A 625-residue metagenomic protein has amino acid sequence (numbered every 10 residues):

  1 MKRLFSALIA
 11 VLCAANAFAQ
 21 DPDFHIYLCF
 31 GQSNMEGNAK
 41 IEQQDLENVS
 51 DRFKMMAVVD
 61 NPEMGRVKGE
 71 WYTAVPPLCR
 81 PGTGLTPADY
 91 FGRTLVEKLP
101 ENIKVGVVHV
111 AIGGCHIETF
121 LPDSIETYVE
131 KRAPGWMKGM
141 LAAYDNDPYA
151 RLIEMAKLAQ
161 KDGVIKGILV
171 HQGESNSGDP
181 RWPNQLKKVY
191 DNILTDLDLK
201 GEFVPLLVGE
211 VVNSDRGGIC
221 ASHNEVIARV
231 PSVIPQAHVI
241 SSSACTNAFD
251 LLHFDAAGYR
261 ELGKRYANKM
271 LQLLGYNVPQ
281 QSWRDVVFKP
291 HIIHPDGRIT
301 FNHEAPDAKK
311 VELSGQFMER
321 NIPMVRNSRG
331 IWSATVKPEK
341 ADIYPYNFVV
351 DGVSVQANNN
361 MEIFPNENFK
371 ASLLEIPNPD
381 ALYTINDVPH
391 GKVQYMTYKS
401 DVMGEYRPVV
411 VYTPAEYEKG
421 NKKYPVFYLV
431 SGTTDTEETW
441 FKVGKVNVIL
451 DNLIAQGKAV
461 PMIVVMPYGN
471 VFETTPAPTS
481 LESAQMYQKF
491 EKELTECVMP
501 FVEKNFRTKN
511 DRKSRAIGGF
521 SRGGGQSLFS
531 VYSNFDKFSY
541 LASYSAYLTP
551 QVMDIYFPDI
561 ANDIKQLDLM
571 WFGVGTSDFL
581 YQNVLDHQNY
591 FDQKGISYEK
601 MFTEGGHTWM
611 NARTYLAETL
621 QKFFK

Functional and structural regions predicted by a protein language model:
M1-Q20, N277-Q280: Bacterial Sec-dependent N-terminal signal peptides
H25-L85, G113-H116: Catalytic nucleophile-elbow at a beta strand-turn-alpha helix junction centered on a G-D-S/GDSL motif, marking
Q32-E42, L121, P134-W136, R151 (+12 more regions): Non-catalytic cap/lid and distal C-terminal segments of serine-dependent acyl enzymes
P62-A159, S177, D215-G217: Conserved SGNH/GDSL esterase-like catalytic core that processes O-acyl groups on lipids and polysaccharides
N102-V110, G167, K200-V204, Y276 (+2 more regions): Surface-exposed patches in mature extracellular/periplasmic domains of secreted proteins
C115, G209-G217, G469-T474: Short, conserved secondary-structure transition motifs
V212-Y276: Catalytic His-Asp segment of secreted/periplasmic serine-dependent ester chemistry enzymes
V278-N302: Extracellular ectodomain segments of secreted/surface proteins
